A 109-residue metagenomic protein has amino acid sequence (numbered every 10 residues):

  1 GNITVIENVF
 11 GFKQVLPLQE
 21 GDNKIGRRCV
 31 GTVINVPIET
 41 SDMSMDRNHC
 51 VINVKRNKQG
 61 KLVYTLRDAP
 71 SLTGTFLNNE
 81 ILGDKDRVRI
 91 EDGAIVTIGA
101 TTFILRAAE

Functional and structural regions predicted by a protein language model:
G1-G21, G26-V30: Conserved, ordered domain cores of eukaryotic regulatory proteins
G1-N2, G60, T101-E109: Regulatory inter-domain linker segments that are low-complexity and enriched for serine/threonine/proline
Q19-T102: Forkhead-associated
